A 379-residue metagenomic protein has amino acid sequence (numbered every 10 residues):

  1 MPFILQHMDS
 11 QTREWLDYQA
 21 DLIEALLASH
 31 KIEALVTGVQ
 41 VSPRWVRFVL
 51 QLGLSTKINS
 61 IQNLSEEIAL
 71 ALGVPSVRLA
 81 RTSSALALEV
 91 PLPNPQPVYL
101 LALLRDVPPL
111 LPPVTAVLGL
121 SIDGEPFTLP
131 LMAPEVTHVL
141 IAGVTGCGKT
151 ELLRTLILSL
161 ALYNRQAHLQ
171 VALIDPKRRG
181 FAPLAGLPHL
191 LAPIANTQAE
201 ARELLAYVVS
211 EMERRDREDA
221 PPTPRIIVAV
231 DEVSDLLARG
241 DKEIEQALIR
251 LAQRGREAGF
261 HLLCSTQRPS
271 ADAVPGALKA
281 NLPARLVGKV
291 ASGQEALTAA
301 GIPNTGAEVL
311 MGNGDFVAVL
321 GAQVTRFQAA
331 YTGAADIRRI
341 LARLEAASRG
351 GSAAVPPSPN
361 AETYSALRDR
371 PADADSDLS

Functional and structural regions predicted by a protein language model:
M1-L5, S10, L22-G38, P43-V49 (+9 more regions): P-loop NTPase catalytic phosphate-binding loop
E89, P93-P95: Pro/Ser/Thr/Gly-rich intrinsically disordered low-complexity regions
A329-P359: Charged, low-complexity intrinsically disordered tails
E362-S379: Terminal-proximal interaction/regulatory segments of ATP-powered molecular machines
